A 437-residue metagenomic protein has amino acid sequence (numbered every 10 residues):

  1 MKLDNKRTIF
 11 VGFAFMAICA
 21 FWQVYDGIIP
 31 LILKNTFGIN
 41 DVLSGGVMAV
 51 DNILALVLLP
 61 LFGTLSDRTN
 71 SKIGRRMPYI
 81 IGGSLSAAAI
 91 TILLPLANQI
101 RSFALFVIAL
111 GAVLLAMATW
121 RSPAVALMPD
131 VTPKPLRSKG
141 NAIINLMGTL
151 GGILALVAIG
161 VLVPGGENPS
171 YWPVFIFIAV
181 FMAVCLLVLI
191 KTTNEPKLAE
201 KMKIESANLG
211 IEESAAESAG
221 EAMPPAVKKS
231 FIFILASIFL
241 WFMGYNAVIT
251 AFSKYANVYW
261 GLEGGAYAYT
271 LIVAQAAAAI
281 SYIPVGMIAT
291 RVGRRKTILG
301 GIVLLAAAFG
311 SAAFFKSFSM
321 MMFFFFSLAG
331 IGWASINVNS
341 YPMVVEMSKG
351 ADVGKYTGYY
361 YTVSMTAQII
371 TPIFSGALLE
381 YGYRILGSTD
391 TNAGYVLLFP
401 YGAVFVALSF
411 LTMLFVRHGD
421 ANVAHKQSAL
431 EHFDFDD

Functional and structural regions predicted by a protein language model:
M1-D4, K197-A236, A429-D437: Juxtamembrane intracellular "pre-TM" segments in multi-pass secondary transporters
M1-N52, I232-S237, W241-E263: Helix-loop boundary and gating motifs at the non-cytosolic
M16, I90-L94, R101-T119, M320-S335: Hydrophobic core of transmembrane alpha-helices in multi-pass small-molecule transporters, especially MFS/SLC-type
A55, K139-V161, Y361-P372: Glycine-rich segments within core transmembrane alpha-helices of 12-TM secondary carriers
V57-I73, I280-R294, L379: Helix-to-loop junctions at the C-terminal end of transmembrane segments in multipass secondary transporters
R75-R76, V163-V180, L379-F405: A membrane-interface helix-boundary motif in multi-pass transporters
R76-L93, K296-S311: Structural signature of the two symmetry-related core transmembrane helices
P95-N98, F181-N194, P400-H432, D437: Multi-pass alpha-helical transporter architecture, strongest for 12-TM Major Facilitator/SLC carriers used
